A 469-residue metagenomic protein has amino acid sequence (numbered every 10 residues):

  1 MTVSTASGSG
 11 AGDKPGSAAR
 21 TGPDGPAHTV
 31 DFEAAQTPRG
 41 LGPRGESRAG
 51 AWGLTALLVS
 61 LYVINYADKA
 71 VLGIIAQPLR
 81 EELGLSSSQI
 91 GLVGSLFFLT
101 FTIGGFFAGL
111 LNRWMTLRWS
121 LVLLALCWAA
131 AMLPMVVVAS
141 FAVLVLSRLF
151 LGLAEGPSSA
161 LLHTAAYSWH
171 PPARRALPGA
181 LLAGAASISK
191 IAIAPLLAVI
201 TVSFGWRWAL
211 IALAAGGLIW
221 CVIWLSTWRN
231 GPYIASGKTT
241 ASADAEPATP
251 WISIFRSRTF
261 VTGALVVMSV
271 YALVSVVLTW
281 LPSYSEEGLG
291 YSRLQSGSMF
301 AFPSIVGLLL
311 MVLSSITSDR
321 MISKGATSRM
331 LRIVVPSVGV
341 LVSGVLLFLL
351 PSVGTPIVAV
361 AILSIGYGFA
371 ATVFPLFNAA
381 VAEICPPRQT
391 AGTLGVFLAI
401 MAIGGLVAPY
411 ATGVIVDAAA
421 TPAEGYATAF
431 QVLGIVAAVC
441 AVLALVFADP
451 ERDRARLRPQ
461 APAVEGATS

Functional and structural regions predicted by a protein language model:
P38-S47, G231-A264, G288, V464-G466: Juxtamembrane intracellular "pre-TM" segments in multi-pass secondary transporters
L72-G73, R258-S315, F374, N378 (+1 more regions): Extracytoplasmic gate region of multi-pass secondary transporters
G84, T116, V137-V143, P171 (+2 more regions): Helix-breaking motifs and short loop linkers at transmembrane-helix boundaries and internal kinks in secondary membrane
I103-A139: Conserved MFS/SLC helix-loop-helix module at the cytosolic interface between two early adjacent transmembrane helices
L126-A139, S337-G354: C-terminal ends and interior cores of transmembrane alpha-helices in multi-pass membrane transporters/permeases
S147-S187: Cytoplasmic helix-loop-helix junction between adjacent transmembrane helices in 12-TM secondary transporters
L182-G231: Helix-loop-helix hairpin linking two adjacent transmembrane segments in secondary transporters
V202-A214, S292, L331, V414-I435: A membrane-interface helix-boundary motif in multi-pass transporters
